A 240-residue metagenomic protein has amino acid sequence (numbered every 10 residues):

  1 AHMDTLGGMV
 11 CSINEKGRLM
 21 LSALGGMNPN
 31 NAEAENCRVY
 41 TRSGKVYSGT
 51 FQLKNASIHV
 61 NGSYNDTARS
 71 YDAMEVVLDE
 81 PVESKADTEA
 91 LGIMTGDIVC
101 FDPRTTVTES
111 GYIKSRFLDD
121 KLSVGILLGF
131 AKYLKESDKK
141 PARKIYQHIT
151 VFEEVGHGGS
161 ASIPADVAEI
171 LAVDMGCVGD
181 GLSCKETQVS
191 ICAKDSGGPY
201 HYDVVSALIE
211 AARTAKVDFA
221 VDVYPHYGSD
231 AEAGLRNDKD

Functional and structural regions predicted by a protein language model:
A1-D240: N-terminal hydrophobic/helix-forming segments and targeting peptides
